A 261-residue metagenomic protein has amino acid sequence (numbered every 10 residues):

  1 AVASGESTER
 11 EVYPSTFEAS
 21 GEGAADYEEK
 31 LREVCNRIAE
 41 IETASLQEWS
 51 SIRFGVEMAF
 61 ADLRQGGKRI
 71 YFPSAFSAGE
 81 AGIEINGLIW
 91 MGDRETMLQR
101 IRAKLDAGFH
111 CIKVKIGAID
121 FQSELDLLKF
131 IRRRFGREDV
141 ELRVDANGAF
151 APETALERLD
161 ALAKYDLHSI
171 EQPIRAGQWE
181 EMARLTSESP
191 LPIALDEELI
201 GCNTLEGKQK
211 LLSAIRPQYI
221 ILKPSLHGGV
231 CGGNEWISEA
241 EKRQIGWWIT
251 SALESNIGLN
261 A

Functional and structural regions predicted by a protein language model:
A1-L142, N147-A149, E153-L156, D160-A163: N-terminal capping/lid subdomain adjacent to the active-site entrance of alpha/beta enzymes
Q65, N260-A261: Surface-exposed amphipathic alpha-helical tracts and adjacent flexible/coil segments at the periphery of soluble enzymes
V114, I119-N260: Catalytic core of soluble alpha/beta enzymes
